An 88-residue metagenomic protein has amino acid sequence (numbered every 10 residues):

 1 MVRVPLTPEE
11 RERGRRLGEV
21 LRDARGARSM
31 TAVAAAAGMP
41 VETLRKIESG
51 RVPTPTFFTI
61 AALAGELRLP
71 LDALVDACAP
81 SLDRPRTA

Functional and structural regions predicted by a protein language model:
M1-A27, D72: A short, Lys/Arg-rich alpha-helix, primarily the initiator
V2-R3, V75-A88: Short, charged recognition helix plus adjacent turn of helix-turn-helix-like nucleic-acid-binding domains
L17, T54-T56, L71, A77: Hydrophobic alpha-helical segments that drive targeting, anchoring, or assembly
R22, T31-A32, A61: Residues within the helices of the helix-turn-helix
G26-K46: Short alpha-helical DNA-recognition segment
A27-S29, P55-F58: Residue-level signal for the short linker/turn that defines the boundary of a DNA-recognition helix
R51-T56, L82-R86: Short, solvent-exposed alpha-helical "recognition" segments
F58-A73: DNA major-groove recognition helix of helix-turn-helix/homeodomain DNA-binding modules
